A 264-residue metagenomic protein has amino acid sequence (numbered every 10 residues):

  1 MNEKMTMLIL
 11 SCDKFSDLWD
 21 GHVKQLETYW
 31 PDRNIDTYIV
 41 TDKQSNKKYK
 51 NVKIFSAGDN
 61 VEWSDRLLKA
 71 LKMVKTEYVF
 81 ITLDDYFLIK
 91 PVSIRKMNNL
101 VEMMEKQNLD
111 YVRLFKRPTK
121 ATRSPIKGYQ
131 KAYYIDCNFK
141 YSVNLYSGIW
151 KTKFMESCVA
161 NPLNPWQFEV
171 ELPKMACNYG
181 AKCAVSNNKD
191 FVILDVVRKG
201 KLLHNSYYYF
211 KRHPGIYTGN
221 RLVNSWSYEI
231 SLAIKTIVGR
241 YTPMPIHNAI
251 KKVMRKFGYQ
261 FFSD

Functional and structural regions predicted by a protein language model:
M1-G21: N-proximal low-complexity "stem/linker" segments adjacent to membrane-targeting elements
L10, Y217-D264: Membrane-proximal basic amphipathic "stem/tether" segments
K24-N34: Short, acidic, metal-binding catalytic loop of nucleotide-sugar glycosyltransferases
I39-N46: Short, polar loop motifs at secondary-structure junctions
L68-V79: Active-site nucleotide-sugar/metal-binding loop of Leloir-type enzymes
E77-F87: Short beta-strand-to-loop acidic/aromatic patch adjacent to the donor-nucleotide binding site
P91-K120: Conserved donor-nucleotide/metal-binding helix-loop-beta segment in metal-dependent transferases, i.e., the alpha-helix
S142-N205: Catalytic core and acceptor-binding pocket of nucleotide-sugar-dependent glycosyltransferases
